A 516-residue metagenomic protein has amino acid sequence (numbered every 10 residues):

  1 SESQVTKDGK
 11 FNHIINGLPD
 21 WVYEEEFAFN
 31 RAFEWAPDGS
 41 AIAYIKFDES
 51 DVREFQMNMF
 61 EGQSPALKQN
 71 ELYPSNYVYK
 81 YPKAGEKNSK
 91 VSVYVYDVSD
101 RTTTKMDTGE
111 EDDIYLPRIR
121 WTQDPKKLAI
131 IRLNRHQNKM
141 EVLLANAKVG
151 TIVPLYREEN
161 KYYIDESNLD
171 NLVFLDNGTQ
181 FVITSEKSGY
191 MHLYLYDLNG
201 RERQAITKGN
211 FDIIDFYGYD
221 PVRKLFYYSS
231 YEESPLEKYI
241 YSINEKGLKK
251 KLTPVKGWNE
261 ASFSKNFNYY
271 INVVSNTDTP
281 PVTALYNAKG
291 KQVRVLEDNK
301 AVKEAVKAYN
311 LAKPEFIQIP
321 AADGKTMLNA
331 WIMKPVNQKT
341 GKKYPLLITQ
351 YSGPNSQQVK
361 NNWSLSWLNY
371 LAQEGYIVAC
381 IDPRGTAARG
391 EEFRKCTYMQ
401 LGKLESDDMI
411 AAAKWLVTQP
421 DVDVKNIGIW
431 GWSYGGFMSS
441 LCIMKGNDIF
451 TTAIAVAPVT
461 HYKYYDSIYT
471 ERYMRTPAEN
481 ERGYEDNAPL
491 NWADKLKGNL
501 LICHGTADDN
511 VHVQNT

Functional and structural regions predicted by a protein language model:
S1, R31-E34, A43-E49, K83-K87 (+10 more regions): Beta-strand C-termini and the immediately following turn/loop, strongest in propeller blades
E2-K10, T104-D107, I152-R157, R203-K208 (+2 more regions): Beta-propeller fold detector
V5-F33, A41-K105, K291-E304, Q358-W367: Predominantly five- to eight-bladed beta-propeller fold
N12-A28, E111-L116, K161-L169, N210-F216 (+2 more regions): Short glycine-/Asp-/Thr-/Trp-enriched loop segments that recur within the blades of beta-propeller repeat domains
S40, I45, I206, Y217-K303: N-terminal targeting or regulatory segments adjacent to alpha/beta-hydrolase or S9 domains
E54, P125, E260-T516: Serine-hydrolase catalytic core recognition
S92-Y94, E141-L143, H192-Y194, Y239-Y241 (+1 more regions): A short loop-to-beta-strand structural motif that recurs across blades of beta-propeller domains
D97-R101, N146-G150, D197-R201, N244-G247 (+1 more regions): Short loop/turn segments that connect beta-strands within beta-propeller blades
